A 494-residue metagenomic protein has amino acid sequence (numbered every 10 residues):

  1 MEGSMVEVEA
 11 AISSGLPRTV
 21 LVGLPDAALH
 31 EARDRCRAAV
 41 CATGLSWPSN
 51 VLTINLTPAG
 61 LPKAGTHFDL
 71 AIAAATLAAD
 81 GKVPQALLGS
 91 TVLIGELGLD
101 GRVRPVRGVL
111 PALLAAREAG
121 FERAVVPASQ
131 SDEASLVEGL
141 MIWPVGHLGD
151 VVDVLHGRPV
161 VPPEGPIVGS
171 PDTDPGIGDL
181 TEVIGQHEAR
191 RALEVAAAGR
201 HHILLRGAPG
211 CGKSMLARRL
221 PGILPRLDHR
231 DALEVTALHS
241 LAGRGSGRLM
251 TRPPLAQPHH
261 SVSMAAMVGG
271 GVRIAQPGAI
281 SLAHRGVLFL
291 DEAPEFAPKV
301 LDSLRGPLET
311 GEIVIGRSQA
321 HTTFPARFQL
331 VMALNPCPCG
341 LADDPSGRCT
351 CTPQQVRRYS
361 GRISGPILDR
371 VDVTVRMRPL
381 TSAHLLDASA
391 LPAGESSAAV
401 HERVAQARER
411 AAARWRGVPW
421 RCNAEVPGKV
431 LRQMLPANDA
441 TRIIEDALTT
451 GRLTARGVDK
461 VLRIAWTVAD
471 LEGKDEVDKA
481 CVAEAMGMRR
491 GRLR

Functional and structural regions predicted by a protein language model:
M1-L204, A208-C211, M215, G316 (+1 more regions): Peripheral, non-AAA+ core regions of ATP-driven protein-machinery
V22-R33, S46-P48, N55-G65, A275 (+1 more regions): Basic, amphipathic alpha-helical bundle interface domains used for macromolecular binding and assembly
G81-K82, G157, R285-G286, G311 (+1 more regions): Short glycine-centered helix-capping/turn motifs at secondary-structure transition points
G178-R191, R200-H201, A237-L301, G306 (+2 more regions): Switch/coupling sub-region of P-loop NTPases
L205-G245, T310: Walker A/P-loop
